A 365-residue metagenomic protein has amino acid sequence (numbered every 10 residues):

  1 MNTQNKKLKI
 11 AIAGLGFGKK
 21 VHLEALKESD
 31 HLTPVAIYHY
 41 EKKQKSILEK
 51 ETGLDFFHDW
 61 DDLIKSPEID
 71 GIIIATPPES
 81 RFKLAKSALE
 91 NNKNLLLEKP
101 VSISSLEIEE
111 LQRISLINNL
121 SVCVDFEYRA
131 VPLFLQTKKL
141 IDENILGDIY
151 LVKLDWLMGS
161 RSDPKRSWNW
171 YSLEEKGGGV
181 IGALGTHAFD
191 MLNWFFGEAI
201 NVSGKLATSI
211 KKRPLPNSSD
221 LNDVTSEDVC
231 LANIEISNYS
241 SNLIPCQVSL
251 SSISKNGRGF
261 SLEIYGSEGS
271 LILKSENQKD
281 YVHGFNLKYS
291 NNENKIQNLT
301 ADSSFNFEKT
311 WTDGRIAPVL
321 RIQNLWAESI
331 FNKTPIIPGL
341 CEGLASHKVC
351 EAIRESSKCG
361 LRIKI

Functional and structural regions predicted by a protein language model:
M1-K7, I12, G71-I74, E109 (+4 more regions): C-terminal helix-rich "cap/oligomerization" subdomain common to oxidoreductases
M1-T52: N-terminal Rossmann-like dinucleotide-binding module
L32-A36, D70-I72, G179: Short active-site oxyanion
Y40, K255-R258, T310-N324: Active-site loop of classical SDR/Rossmann-like NAD(P)-dependent oxidoreductases, centered on the catalytic Tyr-X3-Lys
L54-D59: Conserved SAM-binding strand-loop segment of SAM-dependent methyltransferases
G71, P77-P78, F82-R129, N144: Beta-strand-loop-alpha-helix segment that lines the small-molecule cofactor/substrate pocket of alpha/beta enzymes
Y128-V224, G360: Predominantly a Rossmann-like dinucleotide-binding segment in NAD(P)-dependent oxidoreductases
D190-H283, Q323-N332: Contiguous beta-strand/loop segments that form the cofactor/metal-binding neighborhood of enzyme cores
